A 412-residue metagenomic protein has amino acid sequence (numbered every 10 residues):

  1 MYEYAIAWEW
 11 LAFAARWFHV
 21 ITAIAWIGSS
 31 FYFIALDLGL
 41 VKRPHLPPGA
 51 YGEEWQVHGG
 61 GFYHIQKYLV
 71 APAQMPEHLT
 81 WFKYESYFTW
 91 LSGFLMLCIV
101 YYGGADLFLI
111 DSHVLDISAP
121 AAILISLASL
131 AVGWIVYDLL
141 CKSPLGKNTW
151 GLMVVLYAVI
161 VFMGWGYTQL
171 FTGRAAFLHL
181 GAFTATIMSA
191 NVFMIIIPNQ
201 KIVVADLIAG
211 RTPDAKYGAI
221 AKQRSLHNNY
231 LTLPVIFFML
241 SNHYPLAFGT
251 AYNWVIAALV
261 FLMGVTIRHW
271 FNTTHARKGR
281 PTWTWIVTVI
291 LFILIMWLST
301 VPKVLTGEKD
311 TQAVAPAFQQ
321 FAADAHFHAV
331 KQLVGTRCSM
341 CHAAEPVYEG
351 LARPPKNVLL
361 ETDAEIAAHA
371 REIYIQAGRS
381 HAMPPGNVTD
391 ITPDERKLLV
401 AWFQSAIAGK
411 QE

Functional and structural regions predicted by a protein language model:
M1-A12: Short, strongly hydrophobic alpha-helical membrane anchors
F13-I27, A119-S129, R174-F193: Alpha-helical transmembrane segments
S30-A73: Membrane-interface amphipathic/juxtamembrane segments adjacent to transmembrane helices
S30-V41, A131-V136, V192-L207: Membrane-water interface of transmembrane alpha-helices
L69-F94, Q200, A215-P234: Loop-to-transmembrane boundary segments
Q74, W81, Y101, G279-T284 (+1 more regions): Aromatic- and Gly/Pro-enriched helix-to-coil junctions and flexible linker segments
W81, S86-A105, G164-L178, L231-T250: Alpha-helical transmembrane segments and their membrane-interface junctions in multi-pass membrane proteins
G146-V154, G249-N253, H275-V289: Membrane-interfacial entry segments at the cytosolic side of transmembrane helices
